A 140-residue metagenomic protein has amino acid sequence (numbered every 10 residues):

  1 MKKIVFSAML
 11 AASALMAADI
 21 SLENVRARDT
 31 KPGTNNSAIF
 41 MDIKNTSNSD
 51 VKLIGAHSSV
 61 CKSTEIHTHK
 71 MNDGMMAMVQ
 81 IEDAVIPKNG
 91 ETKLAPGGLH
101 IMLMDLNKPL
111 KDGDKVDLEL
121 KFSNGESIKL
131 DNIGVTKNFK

Functional and structural regions predicted by a protein language model:
M1-I4: Positively charged n-region of N-terminal signal peptides that target proteins for export
S7-M9, N24: Short helix-onset patch at the extreme N-terminus, typifying the N->h transition of secretory signal peptides
M9-A17: Hydrophobic h-region of N-terminal signal peptides that target proteins for export in Gram-negative bacteria
D19-K140: Compact, glycine-rich, soluble single-domain proteins
